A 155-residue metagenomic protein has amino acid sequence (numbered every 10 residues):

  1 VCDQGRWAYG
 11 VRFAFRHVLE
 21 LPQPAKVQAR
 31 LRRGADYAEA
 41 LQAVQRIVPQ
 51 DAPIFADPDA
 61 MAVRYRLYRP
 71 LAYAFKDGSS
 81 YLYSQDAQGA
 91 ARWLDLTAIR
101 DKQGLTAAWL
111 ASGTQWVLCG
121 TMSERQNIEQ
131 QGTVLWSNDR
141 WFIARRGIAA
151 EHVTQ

Functional and structural regions predicted by a protein language model:
C2-L96, L105-E124: Short periplasmic/luminal acceptor-recognition loop of GT-C membrane glycosyltransferases, typified by
D101-K102: Extended, low-complexity alpha-biased scaffolding regions
T106-Q155: Aromatic/acidic, Gly/Pro-rich catalytic loop(s) in extracytoplasmic/lumenal soluble domains of multi-pass membrane
